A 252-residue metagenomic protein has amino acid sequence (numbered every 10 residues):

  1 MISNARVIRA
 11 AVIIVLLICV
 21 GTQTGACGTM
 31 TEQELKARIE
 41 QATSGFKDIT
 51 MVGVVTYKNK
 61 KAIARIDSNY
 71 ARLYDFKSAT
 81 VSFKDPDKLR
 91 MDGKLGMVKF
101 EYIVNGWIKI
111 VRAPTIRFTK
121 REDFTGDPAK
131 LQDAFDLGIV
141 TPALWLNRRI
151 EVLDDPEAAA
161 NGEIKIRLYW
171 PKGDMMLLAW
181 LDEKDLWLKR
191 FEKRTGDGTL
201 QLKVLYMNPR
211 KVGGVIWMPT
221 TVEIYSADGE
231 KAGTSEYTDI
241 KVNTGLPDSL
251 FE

Functional and structural regions predicted by a protein language model:
I2-V12: Bacterial N-terminal signal peptides that target proteins for export
A11-T22: Bacterial N-terminal signal peptides
Q23-K88: N-terminal leader/targeting segments and the immediate start of mature chains
G28-R38, W107-M176, T195-G198, L250-E252: Flexible, processing/modification-adjacent segments and terminal tails in exported/periplasmic/extracellular proteins
A42, A79-K84, E101-Y102, R149-A159 (+2 more regions): Short, exposed beta-strand/loop patches in secreted or surface proteins that constitute
G53-K61, K94, Y169, E192-R194: Generic short beta-strand segments
F76-W107: Mid-chain, structured segments of secreted extracytoplasmic proteins
N161-F251: Gly/Pro-enriched, hydrophobic low-complexity segments that function as extracytoplasmic propeptides/linkers
